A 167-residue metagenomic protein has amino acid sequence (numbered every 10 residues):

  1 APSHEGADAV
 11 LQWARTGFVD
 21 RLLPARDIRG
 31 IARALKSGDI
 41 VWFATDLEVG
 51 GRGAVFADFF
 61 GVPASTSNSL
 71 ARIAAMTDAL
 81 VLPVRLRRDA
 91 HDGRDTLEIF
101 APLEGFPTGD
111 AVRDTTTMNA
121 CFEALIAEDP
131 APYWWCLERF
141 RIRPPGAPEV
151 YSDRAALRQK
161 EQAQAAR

Functional and structural regions predicted by a protein language model:
A1-R26: Membrane-interfacial amphipathic helices and adjacent loop/beta segments that form the lipid-substrate binding surface
A25-R167: Non-catalytic C-terminal accessory region of glycerolipid acyltransferases and related lyso-lipid remodeling enzymes
